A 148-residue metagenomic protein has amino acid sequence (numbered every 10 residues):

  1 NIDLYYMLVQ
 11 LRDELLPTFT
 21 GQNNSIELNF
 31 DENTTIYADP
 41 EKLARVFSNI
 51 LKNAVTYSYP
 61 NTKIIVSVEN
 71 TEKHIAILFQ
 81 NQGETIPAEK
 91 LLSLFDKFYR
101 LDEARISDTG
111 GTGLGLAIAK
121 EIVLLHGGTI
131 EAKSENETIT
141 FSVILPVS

Functional and structural regions predicted by a protein language model:
N1, T20, S25-T35: Conserved catalytic submotifs in the C-terminal HATPase_c
N1-D13, E27: A conserved beta-strand-to-alpha-helix junction within the catalytic ATP-binding
A54-V55: Short helix-loop "hinge" at the ATP-lid/N-box region of the Bergerat-fold HATPase_c
N61-K73: Short beta-strand/loop element within the Bergerat-fold HATPase_c
I86-R100: Short conserved segment of the HATPase_c
G110, G115, A119: Short alpha-helical Gxxx[C/S/T] motif in the catalytic ATP-binding
G127-G128: Conserved glycine-rich
